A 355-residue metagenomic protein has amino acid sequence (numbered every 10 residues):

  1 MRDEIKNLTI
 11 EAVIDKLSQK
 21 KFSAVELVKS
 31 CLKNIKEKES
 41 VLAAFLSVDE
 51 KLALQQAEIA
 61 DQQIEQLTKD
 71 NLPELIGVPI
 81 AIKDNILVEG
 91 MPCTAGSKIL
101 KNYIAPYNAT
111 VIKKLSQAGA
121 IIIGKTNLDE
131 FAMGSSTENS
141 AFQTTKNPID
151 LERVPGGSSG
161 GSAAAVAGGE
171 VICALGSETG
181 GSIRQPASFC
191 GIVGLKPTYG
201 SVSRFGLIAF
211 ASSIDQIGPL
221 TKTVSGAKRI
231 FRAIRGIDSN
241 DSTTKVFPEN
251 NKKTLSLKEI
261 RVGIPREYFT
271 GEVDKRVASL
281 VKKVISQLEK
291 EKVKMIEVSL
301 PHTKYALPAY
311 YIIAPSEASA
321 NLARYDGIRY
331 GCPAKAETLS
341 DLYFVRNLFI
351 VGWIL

Functional and structural regions predicted by a protein language model:
M1-L52, K290-K292: An N-terminal boundary/leader segment
A24, V28-K29, E58-D61, V273-S299 (+2 more regions): Acyltransferase
C31, A53, N108, A227 (+3 more regions): Residue-level signal for inorganic ion chemistry
A53-Q55, D70-F142: Acidic/His- and Gly-rich active-site-bordering loop/insert found across diverse amide/peptide-bond hydrolases
I59-E74, N250-K258, I350: Short, basic, low-complexity termini and linkers enriched in Ser/Thr/Gly/Pro that act as targeting/leader peptides
L75-A95, S256-P265, S316-L355: Short helix-loop capping/hinge segments that flank enzyme active sites or metal/cofactor-binding pockets
N108-I234: Short glycine/serine-rich loop segments
K196-S279, V284, S340-R346: A short helix-breaking turn/cap at a secondary-structure junction
